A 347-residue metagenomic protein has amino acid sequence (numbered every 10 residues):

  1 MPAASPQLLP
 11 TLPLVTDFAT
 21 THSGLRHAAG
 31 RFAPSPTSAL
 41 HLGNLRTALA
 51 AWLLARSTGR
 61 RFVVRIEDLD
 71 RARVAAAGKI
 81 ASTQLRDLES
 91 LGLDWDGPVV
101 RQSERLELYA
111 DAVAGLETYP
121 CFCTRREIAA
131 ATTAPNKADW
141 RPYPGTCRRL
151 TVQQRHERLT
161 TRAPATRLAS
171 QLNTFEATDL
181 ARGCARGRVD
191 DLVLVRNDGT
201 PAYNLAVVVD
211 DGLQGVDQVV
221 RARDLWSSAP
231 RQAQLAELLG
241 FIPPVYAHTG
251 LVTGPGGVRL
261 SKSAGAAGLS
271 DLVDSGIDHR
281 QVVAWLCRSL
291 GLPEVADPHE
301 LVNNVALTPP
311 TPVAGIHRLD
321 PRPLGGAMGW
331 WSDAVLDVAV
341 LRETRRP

Functional and structural regions predicted by a protein language model:
M1-A39, S57, F62, H156-L159 (+3 more regions): Non-catalytic terminal extensions that flank enzyme cores
P2-A138, R223-F241, A296-E300, P347: N-terminal Rossmann-like or analogous alpha/beta NTP/dinucleotide-binding catalytic cores that position adenine
G24, A29, R46, L93 (+6 more regions): Generic preference for well-ordered secondary structure
D87, A112-G115, A131, T146 (+5 more regions): Residues that form generic nucleotide/phosphate-binding pockets
D94-P142, N173-A185, E294, H299-A327 (+1 more regions): Solvent-exposed, charged interface segments at domain starts and junctions
E127-S261, G268-V273, E294, S332-P347: Active-site cores that bind ATP or allylic diphosphates and position pyrophosphate for catalysis
